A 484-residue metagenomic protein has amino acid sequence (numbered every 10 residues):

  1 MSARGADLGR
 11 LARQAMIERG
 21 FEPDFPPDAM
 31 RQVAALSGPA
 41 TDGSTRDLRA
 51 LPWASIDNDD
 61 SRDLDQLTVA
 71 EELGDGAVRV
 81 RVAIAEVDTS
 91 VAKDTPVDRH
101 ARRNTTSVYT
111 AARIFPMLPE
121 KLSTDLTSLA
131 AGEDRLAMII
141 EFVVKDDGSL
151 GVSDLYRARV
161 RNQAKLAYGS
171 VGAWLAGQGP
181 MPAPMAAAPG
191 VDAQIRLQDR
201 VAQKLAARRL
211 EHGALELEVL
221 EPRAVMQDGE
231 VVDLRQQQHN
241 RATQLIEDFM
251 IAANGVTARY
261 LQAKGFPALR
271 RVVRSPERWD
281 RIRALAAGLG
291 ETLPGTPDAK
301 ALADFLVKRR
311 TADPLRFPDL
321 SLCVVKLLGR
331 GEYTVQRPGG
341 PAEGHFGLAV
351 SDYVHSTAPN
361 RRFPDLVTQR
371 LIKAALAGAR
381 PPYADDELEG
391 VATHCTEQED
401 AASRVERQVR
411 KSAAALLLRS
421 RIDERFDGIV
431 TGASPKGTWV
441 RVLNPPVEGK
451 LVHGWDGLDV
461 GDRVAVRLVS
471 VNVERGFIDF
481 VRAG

Functional and structural regions predicted by a protein language model:
M1-F21, F25-D462, V471-I478: Electropositive polyanion-binding surfaces
F480-G484: Short, compositionally biased
